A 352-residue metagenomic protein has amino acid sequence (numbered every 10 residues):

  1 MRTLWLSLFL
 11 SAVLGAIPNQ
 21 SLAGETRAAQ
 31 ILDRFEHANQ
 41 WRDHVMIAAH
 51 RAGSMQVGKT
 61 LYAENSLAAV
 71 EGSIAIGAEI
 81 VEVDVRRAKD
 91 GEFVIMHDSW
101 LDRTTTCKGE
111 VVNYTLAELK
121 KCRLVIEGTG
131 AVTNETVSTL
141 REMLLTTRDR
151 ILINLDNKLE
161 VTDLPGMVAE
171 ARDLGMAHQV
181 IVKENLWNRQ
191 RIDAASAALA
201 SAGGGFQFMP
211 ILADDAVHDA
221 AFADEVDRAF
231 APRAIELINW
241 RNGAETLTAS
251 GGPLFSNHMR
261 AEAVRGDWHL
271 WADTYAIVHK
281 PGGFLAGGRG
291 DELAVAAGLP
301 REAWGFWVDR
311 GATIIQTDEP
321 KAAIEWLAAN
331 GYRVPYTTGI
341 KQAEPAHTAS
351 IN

Functional and structural regions predicted by a protein language model:
W5-A16: Bacterial N-terminal signal peptides
N19-N352: Phosphate-group recognition and catalysis centered on beta-loop-alpha active-site segments
